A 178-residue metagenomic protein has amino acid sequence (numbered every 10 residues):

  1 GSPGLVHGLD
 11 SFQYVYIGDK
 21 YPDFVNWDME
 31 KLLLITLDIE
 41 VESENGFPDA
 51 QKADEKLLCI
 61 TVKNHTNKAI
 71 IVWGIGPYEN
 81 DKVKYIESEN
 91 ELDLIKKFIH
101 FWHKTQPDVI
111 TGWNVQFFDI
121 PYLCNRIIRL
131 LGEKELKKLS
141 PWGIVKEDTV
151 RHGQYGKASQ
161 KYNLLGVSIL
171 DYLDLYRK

Functional and structural regions predicted by a protein language model:
G1-V109: DnaQ-like (DEDDh/DEDDy) 3′-5′ exonuclease domain used for proofreading and 3′-end trimming on nucleic acids
L57-N67, Q106-T111, V115-K178: Metal-dependent phosphoesterase core characteristic of DEDDh/y 3'-5' exonuclease domains
